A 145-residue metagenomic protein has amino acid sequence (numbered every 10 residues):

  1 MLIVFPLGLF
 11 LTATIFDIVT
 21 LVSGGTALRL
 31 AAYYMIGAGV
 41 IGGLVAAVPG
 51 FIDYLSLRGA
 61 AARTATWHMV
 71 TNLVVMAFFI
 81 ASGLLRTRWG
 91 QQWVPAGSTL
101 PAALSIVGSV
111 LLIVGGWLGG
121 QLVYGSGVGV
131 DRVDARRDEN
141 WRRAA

Functional and structural regions predicted by a protein language model:
M1-A145: Polytopic transmembrane helical bundles with strong interfacial aromatic enrichment
